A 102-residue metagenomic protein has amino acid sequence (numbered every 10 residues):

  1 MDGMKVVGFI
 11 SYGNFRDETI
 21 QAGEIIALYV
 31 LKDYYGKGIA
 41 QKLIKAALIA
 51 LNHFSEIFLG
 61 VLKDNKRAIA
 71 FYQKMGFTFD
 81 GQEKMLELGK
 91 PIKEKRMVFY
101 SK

Functional and structural regions predicted by a protein language model:
M1-D33, L43-A46, A50, Y100: Acetyl-CoA-dependent GNAT
G8, G23, G36-A40, G76 (+1 more regions): Glycine-centered flexibility sites
G13, G36, L88-G89: Glycine-centered flexibility motif
A22, E56-I69, Q73-M75, G81-K102: C-terminal "cap" of GNAT-fold acetyltransferases
A27-K42, L62-A70, K74: Conserved glycine-rich acetyl-CoA-binding loop
K37, H53-S55: Short coil/turn segments at alpha/beta junctions that flank glycine-rich nucleotide-binding fingerprints
A50-N52, G76: Generic signal for short, ordered secondary-structure residues within or immediately flanking folded domains
